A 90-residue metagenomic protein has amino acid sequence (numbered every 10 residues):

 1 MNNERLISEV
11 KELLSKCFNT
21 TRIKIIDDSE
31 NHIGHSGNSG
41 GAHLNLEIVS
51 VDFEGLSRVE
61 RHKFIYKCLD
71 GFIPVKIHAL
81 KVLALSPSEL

Functional and structural regions predicted by a protein language model:
M1-L90: N-terminal, polar/charged subdomain of small-to-medium soluble alpha/beta proteins
